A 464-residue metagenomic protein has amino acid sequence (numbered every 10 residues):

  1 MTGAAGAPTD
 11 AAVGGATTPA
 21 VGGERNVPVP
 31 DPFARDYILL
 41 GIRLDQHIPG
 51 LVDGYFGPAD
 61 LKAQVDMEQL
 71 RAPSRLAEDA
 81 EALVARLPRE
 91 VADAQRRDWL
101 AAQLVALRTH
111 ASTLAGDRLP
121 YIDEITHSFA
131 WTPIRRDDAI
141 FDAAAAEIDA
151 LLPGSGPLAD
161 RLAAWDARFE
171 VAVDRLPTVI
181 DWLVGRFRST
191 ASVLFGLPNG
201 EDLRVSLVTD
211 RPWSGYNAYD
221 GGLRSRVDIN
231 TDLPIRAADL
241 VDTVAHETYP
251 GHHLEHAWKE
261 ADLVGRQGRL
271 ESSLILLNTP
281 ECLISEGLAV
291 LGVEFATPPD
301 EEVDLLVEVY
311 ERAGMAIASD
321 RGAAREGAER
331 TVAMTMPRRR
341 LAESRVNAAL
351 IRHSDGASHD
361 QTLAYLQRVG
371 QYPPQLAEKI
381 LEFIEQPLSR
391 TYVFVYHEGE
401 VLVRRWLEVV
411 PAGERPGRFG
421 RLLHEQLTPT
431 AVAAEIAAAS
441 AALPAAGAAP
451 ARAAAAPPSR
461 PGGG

Functional and structural regions predicted by a protein language model:
M1-T2: N-terminal export leaders
P19-G464: N-terminal maturation segment of proteins
